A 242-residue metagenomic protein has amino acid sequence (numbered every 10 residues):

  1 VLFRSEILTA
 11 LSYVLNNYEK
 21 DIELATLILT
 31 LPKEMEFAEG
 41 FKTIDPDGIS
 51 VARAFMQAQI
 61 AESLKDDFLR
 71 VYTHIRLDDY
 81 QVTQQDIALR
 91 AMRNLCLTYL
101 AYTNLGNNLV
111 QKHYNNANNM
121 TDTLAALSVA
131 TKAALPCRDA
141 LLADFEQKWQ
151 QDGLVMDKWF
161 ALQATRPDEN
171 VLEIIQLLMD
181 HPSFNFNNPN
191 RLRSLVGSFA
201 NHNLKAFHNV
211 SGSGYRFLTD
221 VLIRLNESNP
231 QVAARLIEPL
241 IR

Functional and structural regions predicted by a protein language model:
V1-R242: Long, ordered, helix-rich scaffold segments
